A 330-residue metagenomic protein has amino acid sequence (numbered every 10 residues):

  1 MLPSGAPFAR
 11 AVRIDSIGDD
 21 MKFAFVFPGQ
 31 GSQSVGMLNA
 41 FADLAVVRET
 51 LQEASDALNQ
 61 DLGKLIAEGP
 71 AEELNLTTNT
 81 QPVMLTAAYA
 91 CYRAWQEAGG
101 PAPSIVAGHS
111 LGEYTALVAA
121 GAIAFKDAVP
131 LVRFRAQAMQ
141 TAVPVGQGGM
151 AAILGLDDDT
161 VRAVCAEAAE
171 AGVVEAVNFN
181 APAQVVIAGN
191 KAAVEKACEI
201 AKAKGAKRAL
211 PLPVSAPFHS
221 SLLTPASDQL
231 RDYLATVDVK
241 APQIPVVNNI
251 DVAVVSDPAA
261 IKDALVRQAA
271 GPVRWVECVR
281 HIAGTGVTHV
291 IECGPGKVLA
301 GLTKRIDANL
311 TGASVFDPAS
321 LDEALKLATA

Functional and structural regions predicted by a protein language model:
P7-D20: Short, Lys/Arg-enriched N-terminal segments with co-localized hydrophobic residues within the first ~10-30 amino acids
I17, M21-V161, L212, H289-A319: FabD-like malonyl-/acyl-CoA
Q30-S32, L58, A120-P272: Alpha/beta catalytic cores of group-transfer enzymes, especially the acyltransferase/condensing modules of polyketide
Q96, K202, A283-G284: Non-catalytic positions within long, well-ordered alpha-helices that form the structural scaffold/packing of enzyme
G271-V287: A short, acidic, amphipathic alpha-helical segment used as a generic capping/interface helix at domain edges
L321-L327: Short, charged, surface-exposed secondary-structure boundary motifs
